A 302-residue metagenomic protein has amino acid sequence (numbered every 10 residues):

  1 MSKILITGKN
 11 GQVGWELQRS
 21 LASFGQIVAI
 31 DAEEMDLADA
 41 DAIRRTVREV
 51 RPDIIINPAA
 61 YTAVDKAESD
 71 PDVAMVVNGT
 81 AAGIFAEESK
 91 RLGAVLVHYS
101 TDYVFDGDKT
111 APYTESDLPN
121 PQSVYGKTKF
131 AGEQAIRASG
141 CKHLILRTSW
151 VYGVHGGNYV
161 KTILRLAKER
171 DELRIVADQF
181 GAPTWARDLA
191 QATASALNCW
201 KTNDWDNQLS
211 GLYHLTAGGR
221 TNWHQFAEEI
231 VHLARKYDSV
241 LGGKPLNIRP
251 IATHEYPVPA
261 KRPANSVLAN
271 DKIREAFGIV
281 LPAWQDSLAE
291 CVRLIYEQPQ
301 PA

Functional and structural regions predicted by a protein language model:
S2, A283-A302: Amphipathic terminal alpha-helices
K3-S20: N-terminal Rossmann NAD(P)H-binding glycine-rich loop of SDR-like oxidoreductase domains
A22-R45: Adenosine-cofactor binding site in Rossmann-like domains, unifying the SAM/SAH pocket of S-adenosylmethionine-dependent
A40-V77: NAD(P)H-binding glycine-rich loop region in Rossmannoid oxidoreductase-like domains and their noncatalytic homologs
V64, S69, T101-Q122: Active-site "gating" loop of Rossmann-like NAD(P)-dependent oxidoreductase/epimerase domains
S69-V97: NAD(P)-cofactor binding segment of oxidoreductase domains
Q134-S195: NAD(P)-dependent short-chain dehydrogenase/reductase
C199-P257: Mid/C-terminal beta-alpha module of Rossmann-like enzyme folds, strongest in SDR-family dehydrogenases/epimerases
